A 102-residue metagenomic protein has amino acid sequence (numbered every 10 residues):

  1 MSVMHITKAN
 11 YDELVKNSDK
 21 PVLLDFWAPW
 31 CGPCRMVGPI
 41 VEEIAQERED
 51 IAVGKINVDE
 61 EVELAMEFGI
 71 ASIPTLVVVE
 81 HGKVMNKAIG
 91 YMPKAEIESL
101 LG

Functional and structural regions predicted by a protein language model:
S2, T7, W27, A52-G54: Conserved Rossmann-like nucleotide-binding pocket used by diverse enzymes that bind dinucleotide cofactors
V3-V22, V62: A short beta-strand-turn-helix
T7, N57-D59, Y91: Conserved acidic residues
D19, F26-W30, S72: Short pre-active-site segment immediately N-terminal to redox-active cysteine/selenocysteine motifs in thiol-based
D19-P21, G38-I56, E60-V62: Conserved helix-turn-beta segment immediately C-terminal to the redox Cys motif in thioredoxin-like folds
V22, V62, F68-V77, M92: Structural micro-motif
F26-I40: Conserved redox-active cysteine motifs that mediate thiol-disulfide chemistry, especially di-cysteine Cys-X(1-2)-Cys
V77-G102: Non-catalytic, surface beta->alpha helical segment in thiol-disulfide oxidoreductase systems
